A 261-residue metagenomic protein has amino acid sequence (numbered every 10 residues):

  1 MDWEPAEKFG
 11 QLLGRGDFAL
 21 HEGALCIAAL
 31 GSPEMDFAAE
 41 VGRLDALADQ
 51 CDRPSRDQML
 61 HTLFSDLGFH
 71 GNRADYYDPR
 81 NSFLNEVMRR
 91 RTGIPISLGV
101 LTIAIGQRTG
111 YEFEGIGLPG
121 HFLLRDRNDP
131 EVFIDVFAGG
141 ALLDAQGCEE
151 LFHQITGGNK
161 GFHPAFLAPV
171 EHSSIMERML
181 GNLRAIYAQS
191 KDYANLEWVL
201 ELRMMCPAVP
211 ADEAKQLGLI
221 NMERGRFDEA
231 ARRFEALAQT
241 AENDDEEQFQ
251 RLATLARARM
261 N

Functional and structural regions predicted by a protein language model:
M1-N261: A structural boundary/capping signal
